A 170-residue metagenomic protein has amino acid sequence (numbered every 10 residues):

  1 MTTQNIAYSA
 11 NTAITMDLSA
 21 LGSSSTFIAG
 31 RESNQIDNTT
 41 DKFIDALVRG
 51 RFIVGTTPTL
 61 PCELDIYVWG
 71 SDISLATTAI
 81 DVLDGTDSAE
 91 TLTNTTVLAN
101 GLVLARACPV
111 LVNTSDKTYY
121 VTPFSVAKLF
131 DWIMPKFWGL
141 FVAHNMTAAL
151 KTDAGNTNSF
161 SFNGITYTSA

Functional and structural regions predicted by a protein language model:
M1-D45, R49-V54, T168-S169: Solvent-exposed, flexible loop/coil segments flanking beta-strands in beta-rich domains
M1-L18, M134-F137, V142-A170: C-terminal interaction-tip segments
I28-N38, S71, L75-T78, S88 (+1 more regions): Short Trp-Ser/Thr-centered turn/loop motifs at beta-strand boundaries
Q35-N38, V126-K128, H144-N145: Asparagine-centered strand-capping/turn motif at beta-strand->loop junctions
D37-T40, T57-P58, L129-W132: Surface-exposed acidic, glycine-flexible loop patches that form ligand/cofactor-binding and adhesion interfaces
F43-F52, E63-S71, F130-N156: Internal, hydrophobic beta-strand segments that form the core of beta-sheet-rich folds
C62-T91, N158-I165: Extended low-complexity, serine/threonine- and proline-enriched intrinsically disordered segments
L92-D131: Extended, solvent-exposed segments with strong compositional bias
